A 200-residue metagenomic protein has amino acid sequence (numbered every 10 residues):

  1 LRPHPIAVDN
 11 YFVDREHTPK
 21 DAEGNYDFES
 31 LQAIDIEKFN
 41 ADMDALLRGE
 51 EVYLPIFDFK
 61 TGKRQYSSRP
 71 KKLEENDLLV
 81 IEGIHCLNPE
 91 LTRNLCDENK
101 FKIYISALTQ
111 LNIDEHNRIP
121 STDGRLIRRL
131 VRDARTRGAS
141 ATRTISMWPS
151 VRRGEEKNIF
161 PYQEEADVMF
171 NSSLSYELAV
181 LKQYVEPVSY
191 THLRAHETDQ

Functional and structural regions predicted by a protein language model:
R2-E16: Short beta-strand-centered segment that lines the nucleotide-binding/catalytic pocket of NTP-utilizing
P19-F57: Conserved nucleotide-sensing/catalytic segment adjacent to the nucleotide-binding pocket in NTP-handling enzymes
D58-P70: A contiguous, basic/glycine-rich beta-loop/short-helix subdomain that forms a polymer-engagement track
G83-R128, F160-E165, K182: ATP-dependent NMP and nucleoside kinases share a basic, alpha-helical "lid"
R128-Y162: Acidic, metal/cofactor-coordinating or nucleic-acid-engaging core segments within structured domains
Q163-V180: Phosphate-binding beta-loop-alpha motif at adenosine-nucleotide cofactor sites
T191-Q200: Conserved small/polar residues in nucleotide/adenosyl-binding loops
